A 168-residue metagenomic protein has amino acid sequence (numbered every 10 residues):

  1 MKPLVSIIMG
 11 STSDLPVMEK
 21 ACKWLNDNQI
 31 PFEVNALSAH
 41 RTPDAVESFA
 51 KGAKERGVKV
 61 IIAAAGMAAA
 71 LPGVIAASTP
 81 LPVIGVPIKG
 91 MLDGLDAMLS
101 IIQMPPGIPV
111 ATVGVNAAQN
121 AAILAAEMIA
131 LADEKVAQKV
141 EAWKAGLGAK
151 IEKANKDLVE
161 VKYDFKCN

Functional and structural regions predicted by a protein language model:
K2-R41: Glycine-rich phosphate/diphosphate-binding loop of Rossmann-like nucleotide-binding domains
P3, M9-P16, K20, L95-N168: C-terminal binding/interaction regions
L4-I7, F32-E33, K59-I61, L81-I84 (+1 more regions): Structural motif
D14-M18, T42-V46, A65-V74, L92-L95 (+1 more regions): Short glycine/serine/threonine-rich phosphate/pyrophosphate-binding segments that cradle anionic phosphate groups
V34-R56: N-terminal beta-loop-helix "entrance" segment that forms/cooperates in small-molecule cofactor or anionic ligand
S38-A39, A64-A68, P87, T112-A117: Active-site nucleophile and cofactor-binding loops and adjacent substrate-binding regions of central metabolic enzymes
F49-P87: Glycine-rich phosphate-binding loop
S78-I102, P106: Glycine/small-residue-rich loop that forms an oxyanion/phosphate-binding "nest" at active or ligand-binding sites
